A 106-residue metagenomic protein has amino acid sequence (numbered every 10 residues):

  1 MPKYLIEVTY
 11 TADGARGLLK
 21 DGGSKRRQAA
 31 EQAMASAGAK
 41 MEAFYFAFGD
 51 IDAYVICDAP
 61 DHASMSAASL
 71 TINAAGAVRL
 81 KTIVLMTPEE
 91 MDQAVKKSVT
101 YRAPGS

Functional and structural regions predicted by a protein language model:
M1-S106: A compositional/biophysical signature of low hydrophobicity enriched in polar/charged and small residues
